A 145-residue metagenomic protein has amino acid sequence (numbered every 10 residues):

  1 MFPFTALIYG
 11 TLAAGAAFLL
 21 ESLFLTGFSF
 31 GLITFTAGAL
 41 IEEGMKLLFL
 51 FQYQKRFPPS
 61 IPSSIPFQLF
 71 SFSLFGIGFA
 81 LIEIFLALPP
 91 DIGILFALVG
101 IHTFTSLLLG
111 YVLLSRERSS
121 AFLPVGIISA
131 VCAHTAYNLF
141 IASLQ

Functional and structural regions predicted by a protein language model:
M1-Q145: Hydrophobic alpha-helical segments at protein termini of multi-pass membrane proteins
